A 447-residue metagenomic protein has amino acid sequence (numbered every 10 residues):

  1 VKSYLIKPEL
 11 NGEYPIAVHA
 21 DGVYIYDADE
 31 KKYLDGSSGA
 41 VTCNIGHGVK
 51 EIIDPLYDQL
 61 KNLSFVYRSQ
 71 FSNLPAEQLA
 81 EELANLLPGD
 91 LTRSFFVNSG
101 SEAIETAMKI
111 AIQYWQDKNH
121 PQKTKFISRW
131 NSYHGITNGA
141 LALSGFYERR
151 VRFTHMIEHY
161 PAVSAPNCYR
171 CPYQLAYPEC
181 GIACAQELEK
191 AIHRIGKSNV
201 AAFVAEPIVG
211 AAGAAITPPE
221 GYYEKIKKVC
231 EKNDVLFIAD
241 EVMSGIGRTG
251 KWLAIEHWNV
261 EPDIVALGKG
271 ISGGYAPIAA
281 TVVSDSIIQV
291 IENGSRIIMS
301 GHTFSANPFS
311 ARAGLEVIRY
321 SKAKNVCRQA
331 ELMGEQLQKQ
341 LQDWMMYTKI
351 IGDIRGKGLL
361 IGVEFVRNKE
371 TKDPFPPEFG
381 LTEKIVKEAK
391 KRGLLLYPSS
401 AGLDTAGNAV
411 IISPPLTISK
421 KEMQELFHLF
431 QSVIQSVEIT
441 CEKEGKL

Functional and structural regions predicted by a protein language model:
V1-L447: Conserved N-terminal phosphate-binding loop of PLP-dependent enzymes in the Aspartate aminotransferase
